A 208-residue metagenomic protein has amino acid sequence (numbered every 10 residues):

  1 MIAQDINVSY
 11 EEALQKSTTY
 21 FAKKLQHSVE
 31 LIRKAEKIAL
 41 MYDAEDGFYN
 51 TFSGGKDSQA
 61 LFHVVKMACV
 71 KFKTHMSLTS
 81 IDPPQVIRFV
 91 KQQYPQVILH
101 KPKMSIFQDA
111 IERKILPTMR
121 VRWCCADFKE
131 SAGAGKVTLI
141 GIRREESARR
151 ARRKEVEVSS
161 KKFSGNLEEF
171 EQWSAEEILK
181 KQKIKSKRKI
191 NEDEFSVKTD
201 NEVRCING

Functional and structural regions predicted by a protein language model:
M1-G208: Nucleotide-activated chemistry modules centered on ATP-dependent adenylation/adenylyltransferase
